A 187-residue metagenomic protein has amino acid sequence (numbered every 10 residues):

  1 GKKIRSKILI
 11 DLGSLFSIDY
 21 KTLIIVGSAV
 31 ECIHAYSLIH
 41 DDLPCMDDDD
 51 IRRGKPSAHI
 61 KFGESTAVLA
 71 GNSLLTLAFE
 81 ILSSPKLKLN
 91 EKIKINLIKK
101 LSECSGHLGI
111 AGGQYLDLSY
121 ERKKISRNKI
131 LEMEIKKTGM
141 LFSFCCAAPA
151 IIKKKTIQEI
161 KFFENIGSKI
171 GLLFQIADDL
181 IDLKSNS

Functional and structural regions predicted by a protein language model:
G1-S187: Mg2+-dependent prenyl diphosphate-binding active-site environment of isoprenoid biosynthetic enzymes
